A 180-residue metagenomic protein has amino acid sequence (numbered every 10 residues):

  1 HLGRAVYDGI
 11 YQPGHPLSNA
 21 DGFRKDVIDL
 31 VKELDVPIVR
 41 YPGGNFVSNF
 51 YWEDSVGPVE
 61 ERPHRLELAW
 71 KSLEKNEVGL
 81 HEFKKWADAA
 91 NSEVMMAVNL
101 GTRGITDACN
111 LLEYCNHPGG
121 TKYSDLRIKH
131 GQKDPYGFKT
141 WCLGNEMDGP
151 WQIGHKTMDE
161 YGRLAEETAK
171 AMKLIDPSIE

Functional and structural regions predicted by a protein language model:
H1-E180: Non-catalytic accessory regions flanking glycosidase/transglycosidase catalytic cores in CAZymes
